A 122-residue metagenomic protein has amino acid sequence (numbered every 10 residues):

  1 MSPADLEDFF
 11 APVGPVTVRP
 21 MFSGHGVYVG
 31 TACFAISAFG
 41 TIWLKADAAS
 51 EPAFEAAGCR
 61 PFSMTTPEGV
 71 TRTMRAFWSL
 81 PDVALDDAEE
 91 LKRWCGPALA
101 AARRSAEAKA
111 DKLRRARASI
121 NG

Functional and structural regions predicted by a protein language model:
M1-G122: Charge-dense, helix-prone N-terminal extensions
